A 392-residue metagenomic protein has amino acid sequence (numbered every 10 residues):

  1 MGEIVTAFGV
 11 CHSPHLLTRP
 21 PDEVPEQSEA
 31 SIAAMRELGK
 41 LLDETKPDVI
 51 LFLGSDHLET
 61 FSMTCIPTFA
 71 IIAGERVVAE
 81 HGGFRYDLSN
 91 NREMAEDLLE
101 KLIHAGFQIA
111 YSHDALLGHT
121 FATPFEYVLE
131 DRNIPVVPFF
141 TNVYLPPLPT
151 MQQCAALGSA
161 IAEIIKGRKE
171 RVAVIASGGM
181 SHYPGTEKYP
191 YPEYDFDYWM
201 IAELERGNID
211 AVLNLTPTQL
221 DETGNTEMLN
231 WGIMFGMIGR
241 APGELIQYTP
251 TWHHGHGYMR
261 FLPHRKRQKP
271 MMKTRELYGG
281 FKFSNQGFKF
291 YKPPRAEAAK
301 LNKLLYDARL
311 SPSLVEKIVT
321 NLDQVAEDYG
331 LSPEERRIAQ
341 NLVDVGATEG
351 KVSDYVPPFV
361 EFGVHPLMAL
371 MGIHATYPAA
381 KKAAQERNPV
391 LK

Functional and structural regions predicted by a protein language model:
M1-D48, T60-A156, G167, E187-L277: Flexible, D/E/H-enriched segments
V49-L51, A173: Structural motif
S55, R171: Short HxH-centered metal-ligating active-site micro-motif
D56-L58, M180-S181: Catalytic metal-binding/acid-base residues of hydrolase active sites
Y144, G158-I161, S181: Glycine/proline-rich loop-helix segments at beta-alpha junctions forming the active-site rim of enzyme cores
S159-K166, V172: Non-transmembrane, aqueous-exposed alpha-helical and coiled segments at domain scale
V174-Y183, N321: Acidic/histidine-rich, metal-coordinating catalytic segments
P270-K392: Terminal, compositionally biased segments used for targeting/anchoring and flexible tails
